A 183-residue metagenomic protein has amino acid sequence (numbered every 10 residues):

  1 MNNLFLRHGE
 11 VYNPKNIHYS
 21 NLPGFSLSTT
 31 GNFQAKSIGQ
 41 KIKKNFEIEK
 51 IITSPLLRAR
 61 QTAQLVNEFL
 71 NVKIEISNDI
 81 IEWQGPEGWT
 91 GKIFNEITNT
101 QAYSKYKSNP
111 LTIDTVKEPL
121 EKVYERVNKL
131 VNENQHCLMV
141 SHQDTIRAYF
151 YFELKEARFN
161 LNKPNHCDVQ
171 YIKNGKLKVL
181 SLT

Functional and structural regions predicted by a protein language model:
N3, N134-D144: Generic beta-sheet signal
L6, S77-D79, L180-L182: Conserved beta-strand termini and adjacent loop/short-helix elements that scaffold enzyme active sites in alpha/beta
R7-I74: Active-site-proximal alpha-helix that buttresses catalytic centers in soluble enzyme cores
K15-H18, A63, P86-T90, F152: Short aromatic-enriched loop/helix-cap "lid" or pocket-rim segments at secondary-structure transitions that line
S26, E68-R126: Phosphate-handling substructures
N32-G39, L120, Y124-V131: Short, amphipathic alpha-helical "lid/cap" segments that border enzyme active or binding sites
R58-R60, W83, T145-R147: Short, active-site-adjacent cap segments at secondary-structure transitions
E156-T183: Domain-level recognition of soluble alpha/beta enzyme cores, biased toward histidine phosphatases/phosphomutases
